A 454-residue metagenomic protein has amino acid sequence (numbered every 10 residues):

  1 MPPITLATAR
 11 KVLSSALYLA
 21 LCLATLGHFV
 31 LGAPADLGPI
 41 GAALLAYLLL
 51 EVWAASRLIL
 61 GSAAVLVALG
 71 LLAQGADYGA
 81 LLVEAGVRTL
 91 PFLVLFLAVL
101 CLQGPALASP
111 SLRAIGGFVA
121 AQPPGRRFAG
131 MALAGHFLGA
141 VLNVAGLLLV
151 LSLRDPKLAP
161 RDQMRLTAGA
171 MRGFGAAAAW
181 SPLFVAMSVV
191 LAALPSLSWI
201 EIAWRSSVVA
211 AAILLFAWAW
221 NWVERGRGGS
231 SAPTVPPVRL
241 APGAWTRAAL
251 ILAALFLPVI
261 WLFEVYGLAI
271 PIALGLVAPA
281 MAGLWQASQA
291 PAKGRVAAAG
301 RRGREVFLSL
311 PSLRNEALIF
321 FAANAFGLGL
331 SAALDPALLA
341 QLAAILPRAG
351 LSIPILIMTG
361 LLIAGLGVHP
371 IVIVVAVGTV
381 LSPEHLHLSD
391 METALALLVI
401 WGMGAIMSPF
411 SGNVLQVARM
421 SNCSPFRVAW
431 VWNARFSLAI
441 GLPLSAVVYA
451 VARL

Functional and structural regions predicted by a protein language model:
I4-A9, A210-R301: Long, contiguous bundles of hydrophobic transmembrane helices that form the permeation core of multi-pass
S14-C22, A33-A73, F92-V99, L250-A254 (+3 more regions): Hydrophobic mid-bilayer segments of alpha-helices in multi-pass membrane transport proteins, especially secondary
D77-S109, A132-H136, A297-L334: Core transmembrane alpha-helical segments of multi-pass membrane transporters/permeases
P91, F118-G130, P160-L166, L313-E316 (+3 more regions): Membrane-interfacial loop-to-helix junctions in multi-pass transporters
Q103-P110, H136-L149, A177-F184, L330-A332 (+2 more regions): Short helix-coil transition sites and intra-membrane helix breaks within transmembrane domains of multi-pass
L149-R161, V189-L197, R348-I406, M420-S421: Membrane-interfacial helix-loop connectors
L158-L250, L415-V447: Membrane-core helix-loop-helix motifs of multi-pass transport proteins
L255-I373: Transmembrane helical segments that form the transport core of multi-pass membrane transport proteins
